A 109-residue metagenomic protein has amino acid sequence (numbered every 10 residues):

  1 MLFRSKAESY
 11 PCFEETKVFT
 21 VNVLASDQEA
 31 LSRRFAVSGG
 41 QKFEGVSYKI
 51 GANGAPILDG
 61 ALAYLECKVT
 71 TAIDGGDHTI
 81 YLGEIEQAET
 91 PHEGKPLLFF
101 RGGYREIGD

Functional and structural regions predicted by a protein language model:
M1-D109: Basic, polyanion-binding surface patches
